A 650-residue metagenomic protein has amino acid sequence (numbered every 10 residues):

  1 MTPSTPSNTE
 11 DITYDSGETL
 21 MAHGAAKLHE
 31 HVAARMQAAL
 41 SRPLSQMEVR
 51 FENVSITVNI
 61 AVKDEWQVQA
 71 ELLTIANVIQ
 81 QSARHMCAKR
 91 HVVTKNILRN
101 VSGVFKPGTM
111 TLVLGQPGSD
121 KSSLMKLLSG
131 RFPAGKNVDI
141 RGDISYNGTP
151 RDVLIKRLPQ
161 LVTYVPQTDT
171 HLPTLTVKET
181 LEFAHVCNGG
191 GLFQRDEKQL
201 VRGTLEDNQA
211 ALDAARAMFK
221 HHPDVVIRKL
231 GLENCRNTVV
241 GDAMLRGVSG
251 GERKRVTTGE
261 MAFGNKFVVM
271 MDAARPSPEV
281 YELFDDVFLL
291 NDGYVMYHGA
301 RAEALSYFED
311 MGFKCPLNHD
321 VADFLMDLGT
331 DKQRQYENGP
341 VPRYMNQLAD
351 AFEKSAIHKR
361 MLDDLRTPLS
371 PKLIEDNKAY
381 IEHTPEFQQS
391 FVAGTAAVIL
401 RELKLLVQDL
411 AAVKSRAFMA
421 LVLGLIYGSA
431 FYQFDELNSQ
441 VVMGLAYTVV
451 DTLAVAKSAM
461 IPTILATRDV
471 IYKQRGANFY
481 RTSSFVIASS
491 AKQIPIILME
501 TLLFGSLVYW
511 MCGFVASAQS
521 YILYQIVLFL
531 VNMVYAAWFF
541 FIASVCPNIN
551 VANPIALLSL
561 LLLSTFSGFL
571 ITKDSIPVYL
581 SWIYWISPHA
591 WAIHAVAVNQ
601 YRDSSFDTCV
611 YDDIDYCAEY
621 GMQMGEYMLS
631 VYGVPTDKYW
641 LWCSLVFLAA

Functional and structural regions predicted by a protein language model:
M1-T109, L114-Q116, K136-I155, P159-L161 (+7 more regions): Topological signature of polytopic alpha-helical transporters
S122: Walker A/P-loop
L128-F132: Helix-to-loop junction immediately C-terminal to a conserved catalytic motif
R246, E252-K254: Residues in the signature-helix immediately C-terminal to the ABC NBD "C-loop/LSGGQ" signature motif
T257-G259: Hydrophobic anchor residue at the start of the ABC signature
M261-A262, V269: ABC ATPase C-loop
R275-Y281, D286-L289, T482-K573, S644-V646: Alpha-helical transmembrane segments and their short interhelical loops
S429, V441-C512: Hydrophobic alpha-helical transmembrane segments of multi-pass membrane transport proteins
